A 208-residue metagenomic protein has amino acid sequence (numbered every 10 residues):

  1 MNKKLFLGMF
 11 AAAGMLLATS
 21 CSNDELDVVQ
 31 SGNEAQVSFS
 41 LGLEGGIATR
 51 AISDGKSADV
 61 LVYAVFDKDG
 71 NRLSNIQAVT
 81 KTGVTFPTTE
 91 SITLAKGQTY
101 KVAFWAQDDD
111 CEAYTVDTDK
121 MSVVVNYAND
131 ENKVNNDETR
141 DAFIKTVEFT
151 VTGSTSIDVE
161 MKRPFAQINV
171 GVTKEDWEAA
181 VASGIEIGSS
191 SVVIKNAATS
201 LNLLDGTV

Functional and structural regions predicted by a protein language model:
N2-A12, L17-V208: Sec-type signal peptide cleavage vicinity
